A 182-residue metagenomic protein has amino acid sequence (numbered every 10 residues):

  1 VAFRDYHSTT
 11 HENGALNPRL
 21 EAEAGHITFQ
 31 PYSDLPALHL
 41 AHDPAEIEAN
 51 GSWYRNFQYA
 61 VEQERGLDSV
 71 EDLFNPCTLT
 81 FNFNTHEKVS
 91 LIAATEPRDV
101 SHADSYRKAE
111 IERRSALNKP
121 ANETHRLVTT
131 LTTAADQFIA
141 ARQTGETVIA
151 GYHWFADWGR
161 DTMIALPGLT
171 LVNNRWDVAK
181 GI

Functional and structural regions predicted by a protein language model:
V1-I182: Acidic, mature catalytic/reactive cores of soluble proteins
